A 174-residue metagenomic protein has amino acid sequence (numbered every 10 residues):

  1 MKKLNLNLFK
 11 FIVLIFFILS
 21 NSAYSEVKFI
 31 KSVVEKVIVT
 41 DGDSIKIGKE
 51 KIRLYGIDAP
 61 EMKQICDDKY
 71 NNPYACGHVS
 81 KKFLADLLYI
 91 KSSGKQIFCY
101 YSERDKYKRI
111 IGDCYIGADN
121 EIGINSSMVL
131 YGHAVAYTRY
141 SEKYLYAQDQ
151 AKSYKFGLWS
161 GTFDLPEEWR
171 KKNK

Functional and structural regions predicted by a protein language model:
K2-L6, K10, F16, S20-K174: Small beta-barrel nucleic-acid-binding modules, primarily SNase/OB-fold domains and secondarily Tudor-like barrels
